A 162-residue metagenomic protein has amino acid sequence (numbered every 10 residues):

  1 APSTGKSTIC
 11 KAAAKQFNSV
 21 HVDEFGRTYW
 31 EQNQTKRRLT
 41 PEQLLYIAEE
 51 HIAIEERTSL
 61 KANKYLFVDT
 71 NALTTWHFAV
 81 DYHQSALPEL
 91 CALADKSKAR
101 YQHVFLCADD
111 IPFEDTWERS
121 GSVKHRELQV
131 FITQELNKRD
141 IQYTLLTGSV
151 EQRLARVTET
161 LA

Functional and structural regions predicted by a protein language model:
P2: The conserved Walker
K6: Conserved lysine of the Walker
K11, K15, Q134, E159: Short, well-ordered alpha-helices that flank and scaffold nucleotide-derived cofactor binding pockets
K11, K15-A53: Conserved substrate/cofactor phosphate-moiety recognition/catalytic segment in nucleotide-dependent phosphotransferases
F25, N71, A108-D110: Anionic group-transfer/hydrolysis microenvironments
T35-S85: Conserved nucleotide-sensing/catalytic segment adjacent to the nucleotide-binding pocket in NTP-handling enzymes
H83-Q152, T158: A glycine- and Lys/Arg-enriched "phosphate-lid" helix/loop adjacent to the NTP-binding pocket of small-molecule kinases
